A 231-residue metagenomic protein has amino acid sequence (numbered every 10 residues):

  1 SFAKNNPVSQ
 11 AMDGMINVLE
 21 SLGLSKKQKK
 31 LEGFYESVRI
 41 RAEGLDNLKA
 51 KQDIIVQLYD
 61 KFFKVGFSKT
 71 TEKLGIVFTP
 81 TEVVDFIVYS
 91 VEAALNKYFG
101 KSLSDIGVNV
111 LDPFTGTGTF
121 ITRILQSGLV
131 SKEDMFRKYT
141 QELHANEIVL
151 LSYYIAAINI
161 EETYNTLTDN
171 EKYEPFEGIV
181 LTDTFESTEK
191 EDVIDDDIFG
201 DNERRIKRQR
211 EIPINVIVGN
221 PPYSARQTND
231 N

Functional and structural regions predicted by a protein language model:
S1-F67: Long recognition/docking surfaces used for binding and targeting
R41-A42, D46, A50-N231: SAM-dependent methyltransferase catalytic region
